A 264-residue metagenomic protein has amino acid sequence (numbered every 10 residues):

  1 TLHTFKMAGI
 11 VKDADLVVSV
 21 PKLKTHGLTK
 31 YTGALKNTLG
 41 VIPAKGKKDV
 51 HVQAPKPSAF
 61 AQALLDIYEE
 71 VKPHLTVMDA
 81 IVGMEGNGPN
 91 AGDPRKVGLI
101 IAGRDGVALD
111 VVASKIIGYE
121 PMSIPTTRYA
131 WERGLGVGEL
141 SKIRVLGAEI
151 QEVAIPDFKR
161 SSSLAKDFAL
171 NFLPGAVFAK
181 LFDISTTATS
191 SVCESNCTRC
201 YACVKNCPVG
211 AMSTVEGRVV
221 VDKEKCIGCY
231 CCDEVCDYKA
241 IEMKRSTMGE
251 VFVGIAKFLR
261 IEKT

Functional and structural regions predicted by a protein language model:
T1-C193, T247-T264: Extended, low-polarity segments enriched in aliphatic/aromatic residues
H26, C200, C229: Catalytic P-loop NTPase motifs of RecA-like helicase/translocase cores
R128-G134, V219-V220, K225-C226: Small/polar glycine-rich anion-binding or flexible loop at a beta-alpha turn
V192, A202-V220, E224, C231-T247: Iron-sulfur cluster-binding cysteine motifs and their immediate structural context in ferredoxin-like electron-transfer
S195-C197, C226: Short Cys/His-rich zinc-binding micro-motifs
